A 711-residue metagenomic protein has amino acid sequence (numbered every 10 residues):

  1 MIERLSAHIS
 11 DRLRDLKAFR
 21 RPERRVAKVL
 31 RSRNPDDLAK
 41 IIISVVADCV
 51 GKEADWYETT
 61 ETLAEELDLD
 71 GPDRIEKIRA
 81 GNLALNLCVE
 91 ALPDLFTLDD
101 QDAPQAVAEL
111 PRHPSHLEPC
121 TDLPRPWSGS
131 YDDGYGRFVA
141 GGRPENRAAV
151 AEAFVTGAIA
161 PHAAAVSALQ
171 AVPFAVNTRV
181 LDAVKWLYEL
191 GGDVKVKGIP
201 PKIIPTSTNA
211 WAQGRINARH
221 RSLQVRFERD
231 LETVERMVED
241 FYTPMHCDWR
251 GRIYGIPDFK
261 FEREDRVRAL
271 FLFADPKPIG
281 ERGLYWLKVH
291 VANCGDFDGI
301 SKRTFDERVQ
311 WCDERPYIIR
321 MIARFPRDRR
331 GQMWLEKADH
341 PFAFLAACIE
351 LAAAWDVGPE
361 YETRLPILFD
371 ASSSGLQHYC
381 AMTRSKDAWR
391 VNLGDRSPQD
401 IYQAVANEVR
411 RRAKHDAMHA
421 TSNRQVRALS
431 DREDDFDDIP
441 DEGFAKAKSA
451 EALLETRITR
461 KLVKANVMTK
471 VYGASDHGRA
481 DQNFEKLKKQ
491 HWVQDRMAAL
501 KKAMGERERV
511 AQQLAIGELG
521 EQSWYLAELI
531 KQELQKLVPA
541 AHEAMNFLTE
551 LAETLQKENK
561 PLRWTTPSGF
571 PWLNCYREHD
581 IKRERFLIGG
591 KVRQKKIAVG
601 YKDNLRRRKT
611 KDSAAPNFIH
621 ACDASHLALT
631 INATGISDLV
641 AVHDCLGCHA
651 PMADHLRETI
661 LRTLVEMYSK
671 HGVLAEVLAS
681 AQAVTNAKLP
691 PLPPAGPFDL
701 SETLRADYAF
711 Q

Functional and structural regions predicted by a protein language model:
M1-V467, V471-A615, A633, A653 (+2 more regions): Non-catalytic nucleic-acid-binding interfaces of large nucleic-acid enzymes and RNP effectors
P244-M245, D638, C645: Short, surface-exposed charged micro-motifs
I253-G255, D644-C648: Short cationic amphipathic helices and targeting signals
R479, L627, D644-L646: Hydrophobic, well-ordered secondary-structure elements that form the walls of internal hydrophobic environments
Q490, V642-C645: DNA transaction DNA-binding modules
S613-A621, G647: Short, contiguous acidic/charged loop-to-helix segments that flank catalytic cores in large enzymes
D623-V642: Active-site palm subdomain of RNA-directed nucleic acid polymerases
T663: Conserved S-adenosyl-L-methionine
